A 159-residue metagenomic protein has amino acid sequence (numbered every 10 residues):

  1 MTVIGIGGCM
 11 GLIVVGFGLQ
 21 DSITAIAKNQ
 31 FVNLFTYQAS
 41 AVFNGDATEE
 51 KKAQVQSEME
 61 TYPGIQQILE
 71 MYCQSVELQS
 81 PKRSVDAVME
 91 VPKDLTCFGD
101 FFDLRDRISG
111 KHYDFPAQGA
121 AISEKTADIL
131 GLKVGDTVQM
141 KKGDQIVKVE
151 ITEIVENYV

Functional and structural regions predicted by a protein language model:
M1-G8: N-terminal Sec/SRP start-transfer signal
G8, Q38-T48, Q74-V76: Conserved short loop/turn motifs at secondary-structure junctions
M10-Y37: Alpha-helical transmembrane segments
Q20, T48-Q56: Generic alpha-helical secondary structure
N29-Q30, A53-T137, I146-E150, I154: Short beta-strand boundary microenvironments
V155-V159: Short, solvent-exposed secondary-structure boundary/capping segments
